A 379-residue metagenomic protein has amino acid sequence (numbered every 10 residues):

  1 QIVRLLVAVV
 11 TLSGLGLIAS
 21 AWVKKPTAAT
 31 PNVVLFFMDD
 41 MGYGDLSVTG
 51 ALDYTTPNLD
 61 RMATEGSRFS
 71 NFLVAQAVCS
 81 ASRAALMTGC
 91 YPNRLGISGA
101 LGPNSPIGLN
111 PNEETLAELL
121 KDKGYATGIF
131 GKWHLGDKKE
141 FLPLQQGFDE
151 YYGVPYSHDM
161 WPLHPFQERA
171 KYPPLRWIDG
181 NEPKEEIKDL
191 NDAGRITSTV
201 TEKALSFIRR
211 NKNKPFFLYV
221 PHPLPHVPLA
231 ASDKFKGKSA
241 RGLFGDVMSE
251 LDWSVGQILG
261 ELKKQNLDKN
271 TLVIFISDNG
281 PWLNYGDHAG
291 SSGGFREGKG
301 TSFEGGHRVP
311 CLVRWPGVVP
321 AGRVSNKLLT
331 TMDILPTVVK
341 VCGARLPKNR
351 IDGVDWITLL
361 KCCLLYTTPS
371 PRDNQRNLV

Functional and structural regions predicted by a protein language model:
I2-T368, R372: Formylglycine-dependent sulfatase
L378-V379: Hydrophobic alpha-helical segments, chiefly the membrane-spanning helices and signal/signal-anchor peptides
